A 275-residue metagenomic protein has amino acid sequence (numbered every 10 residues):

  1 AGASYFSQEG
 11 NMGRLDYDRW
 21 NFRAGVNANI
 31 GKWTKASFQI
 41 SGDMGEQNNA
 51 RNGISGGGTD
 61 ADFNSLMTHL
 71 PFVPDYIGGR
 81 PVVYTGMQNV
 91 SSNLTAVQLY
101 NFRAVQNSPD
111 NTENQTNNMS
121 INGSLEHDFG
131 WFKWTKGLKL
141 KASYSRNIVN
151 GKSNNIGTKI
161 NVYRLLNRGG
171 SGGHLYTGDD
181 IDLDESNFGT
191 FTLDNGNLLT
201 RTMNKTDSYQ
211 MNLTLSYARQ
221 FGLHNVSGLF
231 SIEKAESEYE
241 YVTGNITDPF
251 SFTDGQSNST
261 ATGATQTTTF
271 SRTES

Functional and structural regions predicted by a protein language model:
G2-F6, L94-I156, G196-S227, Y239-Y241 (+1 more regions): Outer-membrane beta-barrel transmembrane strands
G2-N49, N118-I121, G222: Transmembrane beta-barrel wall of Gram-negative outer-membrane proteins
S7, S41-G45, R146-I148, I232-E236: Acidic, glycine-rich active-site loops and adjacent beta-strand->loop/helix elements that engage anionic groups
N11, K32-T34, N48-A50, K133 (+4 more regions): Short acidic, gly/pro-rich beta-turn/loop elements at beta-sheet edges and active-site/ligand-binding grooves
N11-R19, R23, N27, T112-N114 (+3 more regions): Alpha-helix N-cap/helix-initiation motif
R14-R19, A104-Q106, I156-K159, N245-I246: "Short basic amphipathic alpha-helical interaction patches in structured regions
D43-N93, N150-D182, T243: A surface-exposed, glycine/aromatic-enriched loop/edge motif typical of exported proteins
T158, V162, N167-S275: Outer-membrane beta-barrel transmembrane domain signature of Gram-negative proteins, especially the mid-to-C-terminal
